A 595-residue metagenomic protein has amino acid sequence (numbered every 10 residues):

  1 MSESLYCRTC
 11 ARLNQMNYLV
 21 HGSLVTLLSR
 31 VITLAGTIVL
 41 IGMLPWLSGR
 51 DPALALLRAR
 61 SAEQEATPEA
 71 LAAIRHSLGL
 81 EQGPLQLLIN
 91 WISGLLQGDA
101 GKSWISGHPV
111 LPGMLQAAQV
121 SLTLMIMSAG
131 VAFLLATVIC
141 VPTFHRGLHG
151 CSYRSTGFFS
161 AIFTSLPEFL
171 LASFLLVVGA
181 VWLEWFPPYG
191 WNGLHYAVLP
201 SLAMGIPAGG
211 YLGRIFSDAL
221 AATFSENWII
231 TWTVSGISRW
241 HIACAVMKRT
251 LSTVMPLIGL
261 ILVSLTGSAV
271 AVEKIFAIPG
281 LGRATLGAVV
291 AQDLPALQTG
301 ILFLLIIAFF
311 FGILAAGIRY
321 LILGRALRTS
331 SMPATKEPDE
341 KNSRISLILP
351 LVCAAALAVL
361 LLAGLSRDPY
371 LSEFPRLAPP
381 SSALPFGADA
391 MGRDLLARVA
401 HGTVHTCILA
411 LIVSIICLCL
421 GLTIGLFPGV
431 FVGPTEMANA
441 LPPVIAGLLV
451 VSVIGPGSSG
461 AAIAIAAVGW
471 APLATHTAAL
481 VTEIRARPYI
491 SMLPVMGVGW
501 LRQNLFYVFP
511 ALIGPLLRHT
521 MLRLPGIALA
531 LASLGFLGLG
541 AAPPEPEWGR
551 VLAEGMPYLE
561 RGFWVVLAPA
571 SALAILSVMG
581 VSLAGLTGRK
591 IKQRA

Functional and structural regions predicted by a protein language model:
N17-L27, I139-L176, K341-L347, V404 (+4 more regions): Cytoplasmic-entry segments and transmembrane alpha-helices of multi-pass inner-membrane transporters
L28-L40, W240-A269, C407-L420, L501-S533 (+1 more regions): Transmembrane alpha-helices
A35-G83, W185-L199, L362-A390, A542: Hydrophobic alpha-helical transmembrane segments of membrane transport/permease proteins and related membrane-embedded
I38-A55, L257-L286, P295, I301 (+7 more regions): Non-cytoplasmic
L80-T137, D389-A390, D394: An internal, D/E-rich "acidic patch" concept
M127, T156-G209, P385, P434-T475 (+1 more regions): Generic hydrophobic transmembrane alpha-helix motif, especially the helices
G193-T233, S238, P456-F506, P515-L524: Membrane-cytosol interface at the C-terminal ends of specific transmembrane alpha-helices in multi-pass membrane
Q298-E340, V468, G514, L522 (+1 more regions): C-terminal transmembrane helix and the adjacent membrane-cytosol boundary/short C-terminal tail of inner/organellar
